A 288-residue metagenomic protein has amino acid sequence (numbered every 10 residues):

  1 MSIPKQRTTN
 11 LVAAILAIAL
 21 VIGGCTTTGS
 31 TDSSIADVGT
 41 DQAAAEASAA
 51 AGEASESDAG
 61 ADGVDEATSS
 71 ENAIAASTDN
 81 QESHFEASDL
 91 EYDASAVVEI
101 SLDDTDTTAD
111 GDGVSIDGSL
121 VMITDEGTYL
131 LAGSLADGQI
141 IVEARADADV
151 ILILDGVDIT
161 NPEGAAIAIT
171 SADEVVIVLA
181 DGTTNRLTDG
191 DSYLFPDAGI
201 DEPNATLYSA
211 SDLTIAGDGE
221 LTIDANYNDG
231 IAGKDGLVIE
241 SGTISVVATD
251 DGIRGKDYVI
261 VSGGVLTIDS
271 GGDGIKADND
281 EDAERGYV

Functional and structural regions predicted by a protein language model:
S2-V288: A composition-driven surface/loop motif
